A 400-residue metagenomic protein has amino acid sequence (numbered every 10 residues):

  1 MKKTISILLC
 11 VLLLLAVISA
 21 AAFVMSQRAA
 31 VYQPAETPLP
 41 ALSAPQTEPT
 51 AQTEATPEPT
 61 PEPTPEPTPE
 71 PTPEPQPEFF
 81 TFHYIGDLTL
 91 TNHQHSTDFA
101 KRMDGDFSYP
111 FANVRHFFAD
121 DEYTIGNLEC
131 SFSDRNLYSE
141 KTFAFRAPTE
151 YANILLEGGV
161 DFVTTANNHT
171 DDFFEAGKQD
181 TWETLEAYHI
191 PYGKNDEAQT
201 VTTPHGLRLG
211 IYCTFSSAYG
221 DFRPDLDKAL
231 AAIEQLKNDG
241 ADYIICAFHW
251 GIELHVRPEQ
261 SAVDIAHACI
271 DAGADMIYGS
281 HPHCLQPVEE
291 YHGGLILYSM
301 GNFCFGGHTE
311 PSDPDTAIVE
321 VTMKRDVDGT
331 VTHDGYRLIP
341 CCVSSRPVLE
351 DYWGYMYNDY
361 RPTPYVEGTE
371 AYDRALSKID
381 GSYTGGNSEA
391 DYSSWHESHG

Functional and structural regions predicted by a protein language model:
M1-L14: N-terminal Sec-pathway targeting helices
I18-L42, E48, E58, E62 (+1 more regions): Acidic, metal/ion-coordinating pockets
